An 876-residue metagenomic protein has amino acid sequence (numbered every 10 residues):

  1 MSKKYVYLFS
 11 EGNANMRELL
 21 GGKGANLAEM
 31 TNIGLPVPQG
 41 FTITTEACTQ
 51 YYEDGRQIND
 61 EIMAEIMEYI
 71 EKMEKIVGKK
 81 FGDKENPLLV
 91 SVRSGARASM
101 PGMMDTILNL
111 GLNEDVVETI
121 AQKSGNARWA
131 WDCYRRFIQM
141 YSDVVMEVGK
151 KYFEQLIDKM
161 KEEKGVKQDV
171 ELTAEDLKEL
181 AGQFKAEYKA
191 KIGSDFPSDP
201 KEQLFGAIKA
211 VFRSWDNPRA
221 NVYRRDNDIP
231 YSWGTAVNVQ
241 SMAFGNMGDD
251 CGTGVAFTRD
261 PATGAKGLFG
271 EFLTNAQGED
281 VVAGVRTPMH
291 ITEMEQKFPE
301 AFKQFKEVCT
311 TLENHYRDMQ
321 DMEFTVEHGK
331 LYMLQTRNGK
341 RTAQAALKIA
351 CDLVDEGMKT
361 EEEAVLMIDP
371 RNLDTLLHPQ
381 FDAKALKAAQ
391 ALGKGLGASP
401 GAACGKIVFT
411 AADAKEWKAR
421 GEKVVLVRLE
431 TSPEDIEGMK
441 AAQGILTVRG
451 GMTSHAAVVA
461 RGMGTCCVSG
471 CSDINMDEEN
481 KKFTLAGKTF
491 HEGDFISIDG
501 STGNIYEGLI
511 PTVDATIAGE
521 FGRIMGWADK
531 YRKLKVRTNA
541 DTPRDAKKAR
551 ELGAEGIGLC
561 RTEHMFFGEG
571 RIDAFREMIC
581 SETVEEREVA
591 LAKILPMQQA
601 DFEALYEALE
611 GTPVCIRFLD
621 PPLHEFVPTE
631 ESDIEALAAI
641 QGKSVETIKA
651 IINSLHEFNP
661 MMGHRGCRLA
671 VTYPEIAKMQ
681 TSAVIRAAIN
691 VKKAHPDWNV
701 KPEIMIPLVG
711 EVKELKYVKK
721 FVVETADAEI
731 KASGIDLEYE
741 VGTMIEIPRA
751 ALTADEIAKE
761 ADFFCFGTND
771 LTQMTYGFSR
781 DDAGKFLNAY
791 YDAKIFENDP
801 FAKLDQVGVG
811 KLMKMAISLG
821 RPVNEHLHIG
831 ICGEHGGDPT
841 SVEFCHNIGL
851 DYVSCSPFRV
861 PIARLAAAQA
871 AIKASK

Functional and structural regions predicted by a protein language model:
M1-A389, E416, E422-V425, S432-E437 (+11 more regions): Nucleotide/phosphate-binding sheet-loop regions of phosphoryl- and nucleotidyl-transfer enzymes
F41, V448-G450, S469-S472, C560 (+2 more regions): Short beta->alpha connector loops at strand-helix junctions that form conserved, small/polar/Pro-enriched
R93, I517, W527-K876: Conserved alpha/beta-domain cores
I208, W215, L377-V408, R523-D529 (+2 more regions): Flexible inter-domain linker/hinge segments
N238, V408, V425-V427, L446 (+3 more regions): Structural motif
K330-Y332, L429-K440, G444, M452-V458 (+6 more regions): Glycine-rich phosphate/ribose-binding loops and adjacent secondary-structure elements that form binding surfaces
K394-E434, L485-R523: Extended, non-globular alpha-helical segments
